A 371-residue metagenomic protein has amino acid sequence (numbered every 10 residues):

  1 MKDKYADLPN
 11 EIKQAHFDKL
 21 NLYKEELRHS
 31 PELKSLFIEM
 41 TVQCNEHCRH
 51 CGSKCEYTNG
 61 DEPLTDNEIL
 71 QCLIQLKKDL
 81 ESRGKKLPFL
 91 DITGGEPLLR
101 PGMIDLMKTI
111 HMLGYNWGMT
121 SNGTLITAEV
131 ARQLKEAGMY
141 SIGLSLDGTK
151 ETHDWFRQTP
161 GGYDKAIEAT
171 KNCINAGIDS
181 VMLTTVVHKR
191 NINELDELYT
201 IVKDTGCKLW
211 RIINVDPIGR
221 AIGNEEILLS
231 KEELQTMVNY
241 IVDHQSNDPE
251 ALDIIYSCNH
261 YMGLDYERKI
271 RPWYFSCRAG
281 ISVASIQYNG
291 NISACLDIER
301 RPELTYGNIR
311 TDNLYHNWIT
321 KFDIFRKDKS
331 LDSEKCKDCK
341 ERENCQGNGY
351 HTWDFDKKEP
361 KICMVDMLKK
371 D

Functional and structural regions predicted by a protein language model:
M1-K34, N291, D297-D371: Flexible mid-to-C-terminal extensions adjoining Fe-S/redox cofactors in radical SAM and related proteins
K2-S141: Conserved alpha-helical substructure of the radical SAM core
N10, C55, N59-G60, L64 (+6 more regions): Radical SAM enzyme [4Fe-4S]-AdoMet core and its adjacent flexible, acidic and glycine-rich loops/tails across
S30, G84, E136, N175 (+3 more regions): Alpha-helix termination/capping residues and helix-transition junctions
F37, T41, N45, Y274 (+2 more regions): Residues immediately within or flanking Cys/His clusters that coordinate Zn2+ in small zinc-binding modules
Q43, H47, C51-K54, G280 (+3 more regions): Cys/His-rich metal-chelating microdomains
